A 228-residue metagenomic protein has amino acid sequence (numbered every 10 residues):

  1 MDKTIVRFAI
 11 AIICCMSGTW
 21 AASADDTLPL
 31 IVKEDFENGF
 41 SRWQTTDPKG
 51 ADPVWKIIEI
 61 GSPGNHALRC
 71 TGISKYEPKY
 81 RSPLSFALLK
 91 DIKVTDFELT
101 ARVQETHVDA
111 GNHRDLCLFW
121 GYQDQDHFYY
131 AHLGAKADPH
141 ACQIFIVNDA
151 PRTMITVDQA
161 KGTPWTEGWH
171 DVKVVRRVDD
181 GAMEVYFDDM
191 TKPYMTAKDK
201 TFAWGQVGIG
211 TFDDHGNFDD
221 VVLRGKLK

Functional and structural regions predicted by a protein language model:
F8-T19: Bacterial N-terminal signal peptides
A24-G50: Extracellular carbohydrate-recognition regions
F36, A101, E167-V178, M183-V185: Short tryptophan-centered beta-strand motifs in secreted/extracellular beta-sheet-rich domains of glycan-recognition
F40-S74: Extracellular glycan-recognition surfaces and repeat-rich motifs
G72-N148: Secretory/extracellular carbohydrate-interaction modules and structurally similar beta-sandwich "look-alikes"
S85-I92, V157-P164, G208: Beta-strand-rich interaction surfaces with strong enrichment in secreted/lumenal proteins
D149-D171: Short, aromatic/His-centered strand-loop micro-motif at the edge of beta-sheets
M195-D220: Flexible glycan-contacting loops in extracellular carbohydrate-active proteins
